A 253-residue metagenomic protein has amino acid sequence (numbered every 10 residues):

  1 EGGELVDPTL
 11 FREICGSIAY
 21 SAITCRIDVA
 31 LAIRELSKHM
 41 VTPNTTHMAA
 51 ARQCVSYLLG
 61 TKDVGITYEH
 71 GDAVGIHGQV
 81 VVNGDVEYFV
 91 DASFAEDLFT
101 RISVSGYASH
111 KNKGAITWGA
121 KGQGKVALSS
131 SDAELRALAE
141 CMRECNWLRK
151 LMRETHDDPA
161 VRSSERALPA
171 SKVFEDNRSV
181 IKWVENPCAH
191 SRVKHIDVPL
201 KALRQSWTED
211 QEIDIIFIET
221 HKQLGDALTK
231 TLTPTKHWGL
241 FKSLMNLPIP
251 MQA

Functional and structural regions predicted by a protein language model:
E1-G16, A95-T100, S105, T229-K230 (+1 more regions): A conserved non-catalytic segment of reverse transcriptases and RNA-directed RNA polymerases corresponding to the late
E1-H70, E219, T229: C-terminal reverse transcriptase regions that engage the nucleic-acid substrate
G3-F11, A22-C25, P43-T46, G78-V82 (+3 more regions): Secondary-structure capping and boundary motifs in well-ordered enzyme cores
I18, V80, D85-A133: RNase H-like nuclease fold core
C25-V29, T61-Y68, D72-A73, R149-S164 (+1 more regions): Surface-exposed helix-capping loop/turn segments at secondary-structure junctions
H39, G84-D85, G124-A253: RNase H-like nuclease module associated with reverse transcription
H39-V41, V74-I76, A95-L98, I116-T117 (+2 more regions): Flexible loop/turn segments at secondary-structure boundaries
S56-A92, R162-A167: Structured nucleic-acid-interacting core domains from mobile-element enzymes and related host factors, especially RNase
